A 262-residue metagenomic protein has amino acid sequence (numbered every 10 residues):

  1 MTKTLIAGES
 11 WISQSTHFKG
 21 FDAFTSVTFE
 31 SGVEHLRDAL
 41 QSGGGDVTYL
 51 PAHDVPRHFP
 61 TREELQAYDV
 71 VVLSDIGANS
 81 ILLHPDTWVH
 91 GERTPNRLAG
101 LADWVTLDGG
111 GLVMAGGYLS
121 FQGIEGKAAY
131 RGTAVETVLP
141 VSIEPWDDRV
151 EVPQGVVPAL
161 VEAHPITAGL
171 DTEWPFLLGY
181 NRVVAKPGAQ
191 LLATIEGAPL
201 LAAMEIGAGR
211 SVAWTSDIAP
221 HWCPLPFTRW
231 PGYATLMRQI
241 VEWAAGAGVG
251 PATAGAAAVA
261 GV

Functional and structural regions predicted by a protein language model:
M1-S74, A102, Y118-Q122, L225 (+3 more regions): Aromatic-Pro/Gly-enriched surface loop or interdomain linker that acts as a lid/target-recognition segment
M1-T2, I12-F18, V33, V113-A198 (+1 more regions): An acidic, glycine-rich "communication" segment
T4-L5, W11, L65-I124, A208-W214: Short alpha-beta junction capping motif
Q14-T28, S80-T94, Q122-A129, L225-R229: Short, flexible/disordered intra-domain loops and linkers
Q41, G45, T106-G110, G117 (+2 more regions): Sec-exported extracytoplasmic/periplasmic mature domains
V47-A52, W88-E92, L192: Short, flexible loop segments at the rims of nucleotide/cofactor-binding pockets, characterized by
G197-G207: Short, surface-exposed beta-strand/loop micro-motifs that present aromatic residues
G232-A244: Short amphipathic C-terminal alpha-helix that caps PH/PH-like domains
